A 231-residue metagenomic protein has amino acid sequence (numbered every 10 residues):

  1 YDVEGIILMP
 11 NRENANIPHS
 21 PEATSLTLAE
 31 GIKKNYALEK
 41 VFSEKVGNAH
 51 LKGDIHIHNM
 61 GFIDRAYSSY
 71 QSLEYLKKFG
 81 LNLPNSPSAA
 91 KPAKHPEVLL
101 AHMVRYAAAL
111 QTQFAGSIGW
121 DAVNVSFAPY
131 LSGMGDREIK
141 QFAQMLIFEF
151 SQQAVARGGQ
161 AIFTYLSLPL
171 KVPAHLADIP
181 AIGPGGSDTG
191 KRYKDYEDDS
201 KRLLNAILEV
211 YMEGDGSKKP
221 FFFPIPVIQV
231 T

Functional and structural regions predicted by a protein language model:
Y1-T231: Conserved catalytic cores of very large enzyme subunits
